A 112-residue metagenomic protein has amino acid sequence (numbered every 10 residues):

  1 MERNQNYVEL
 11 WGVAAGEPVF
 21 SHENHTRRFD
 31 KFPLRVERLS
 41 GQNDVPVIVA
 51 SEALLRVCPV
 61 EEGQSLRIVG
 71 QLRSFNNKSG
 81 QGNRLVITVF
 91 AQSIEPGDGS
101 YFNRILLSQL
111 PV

Functional and structural regions predicted by a protein language model:
M1-V112: Single-stranded nucleic acid-binding surfaces, predominantly the OB-fold ssDNA-binding core
